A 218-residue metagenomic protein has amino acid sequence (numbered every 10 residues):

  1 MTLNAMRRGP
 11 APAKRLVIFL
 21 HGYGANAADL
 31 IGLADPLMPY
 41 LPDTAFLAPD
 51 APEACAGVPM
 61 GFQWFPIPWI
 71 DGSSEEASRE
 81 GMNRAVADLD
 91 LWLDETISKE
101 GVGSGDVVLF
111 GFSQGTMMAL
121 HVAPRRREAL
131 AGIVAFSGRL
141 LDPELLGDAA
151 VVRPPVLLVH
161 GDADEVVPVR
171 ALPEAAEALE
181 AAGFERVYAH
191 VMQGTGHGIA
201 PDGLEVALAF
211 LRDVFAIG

Functional and structural regions predicted by a protein language model:
M1-V102, D106: Serine-hydrolase catalytic machinery in alpha/beta-hydrolase-like enzymes
A27-A28, E144, A200: Short N-terminal helix/helix-N-cap motif within the alpha/beta-hydrolase-1
G32-A34, P168-A178: Short alpha-helix in the alpha/beta-hydrolase fold that links the catalytic acid
P49-D50, F110, V134-S137, V159 (+1 more regions): Alpha/beta-hydrolase-fold catalytic nucleophile elbow
I97, G105-V152: Primarily recognizes the serine-hydrolase "nucleophile elbow" in alpha/beta-hydrolase and SGNH/GDSL folds
L158-H160, D164: Short beta-strand/loop motif that positions the catalytic acidic residue of the alpha/beta-hydrolase fold
P173-G218: C-terminal catalytic histidine-bearing segment of alpha/beta-hydrolase fold enzymes
